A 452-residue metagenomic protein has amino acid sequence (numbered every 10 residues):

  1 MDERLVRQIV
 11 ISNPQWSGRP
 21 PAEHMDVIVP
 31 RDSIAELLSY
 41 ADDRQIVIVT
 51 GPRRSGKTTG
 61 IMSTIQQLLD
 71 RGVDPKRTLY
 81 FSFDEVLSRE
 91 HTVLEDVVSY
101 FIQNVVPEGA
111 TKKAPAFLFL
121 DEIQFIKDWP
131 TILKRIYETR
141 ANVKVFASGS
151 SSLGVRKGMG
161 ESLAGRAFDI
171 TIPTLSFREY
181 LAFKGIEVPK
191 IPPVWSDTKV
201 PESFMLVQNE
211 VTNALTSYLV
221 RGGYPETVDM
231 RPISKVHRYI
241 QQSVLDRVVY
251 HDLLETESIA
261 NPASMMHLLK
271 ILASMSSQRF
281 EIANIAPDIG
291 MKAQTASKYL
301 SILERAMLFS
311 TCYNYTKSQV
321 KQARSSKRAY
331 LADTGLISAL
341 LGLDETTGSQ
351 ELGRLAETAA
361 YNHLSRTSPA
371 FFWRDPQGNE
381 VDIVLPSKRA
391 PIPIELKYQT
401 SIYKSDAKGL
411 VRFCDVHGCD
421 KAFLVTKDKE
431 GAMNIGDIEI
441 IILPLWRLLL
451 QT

Functional and structural regions predicted by a protein language model:
M1-A22, V27, T50, T59-G60 (+4 more regions): A cross-kingdom feature that marks ATP-driven nucleic-acid transaction machinery
R4, Q8-I9, G158-M265, L269 (+1 more regions): Interdomain motor-coupling "hinge/lid" segment immediately C-terminal to the ATP-binding subdomain of NTP-driven enzymes
H24-A41: Pre-Walker A adenine-sensing motif
G56: Conserved glycine(s) of the Walker
D70-E85: Conserved catalytic segments around the Walker B and adjacent sensor/switch elements of P-loop NTPase domains
F81-K113: Short glycine-rich substrate-engagement loop in P-loop NTPases that contacts/grips substrate
P130-F146: Conserved catalytic/switch belt of AAA+ P-loop NTPases
K144-S150, T171: Structural recognition of the conserved hydrophobic beta-strand(s) that form the central parallel beta-sheet of P-loop
